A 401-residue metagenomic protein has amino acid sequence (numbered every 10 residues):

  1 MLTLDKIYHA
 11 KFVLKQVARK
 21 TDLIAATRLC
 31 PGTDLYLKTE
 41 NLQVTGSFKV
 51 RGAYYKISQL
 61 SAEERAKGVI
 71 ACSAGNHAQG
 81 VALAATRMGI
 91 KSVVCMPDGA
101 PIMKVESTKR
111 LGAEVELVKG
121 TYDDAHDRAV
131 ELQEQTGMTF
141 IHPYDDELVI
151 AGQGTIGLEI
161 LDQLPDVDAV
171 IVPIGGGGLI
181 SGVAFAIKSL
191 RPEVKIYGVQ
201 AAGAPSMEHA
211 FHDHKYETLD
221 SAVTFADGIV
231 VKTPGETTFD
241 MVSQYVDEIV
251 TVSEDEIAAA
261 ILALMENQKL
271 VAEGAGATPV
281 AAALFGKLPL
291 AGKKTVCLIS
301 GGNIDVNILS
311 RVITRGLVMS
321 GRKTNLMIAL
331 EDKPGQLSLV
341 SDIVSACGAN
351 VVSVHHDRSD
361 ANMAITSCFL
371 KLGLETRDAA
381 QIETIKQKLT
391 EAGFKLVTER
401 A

Functional and structural regions predicted by a protein language model:
M1-A401: PLP-dependent amino-acid enzyme catalytic core
